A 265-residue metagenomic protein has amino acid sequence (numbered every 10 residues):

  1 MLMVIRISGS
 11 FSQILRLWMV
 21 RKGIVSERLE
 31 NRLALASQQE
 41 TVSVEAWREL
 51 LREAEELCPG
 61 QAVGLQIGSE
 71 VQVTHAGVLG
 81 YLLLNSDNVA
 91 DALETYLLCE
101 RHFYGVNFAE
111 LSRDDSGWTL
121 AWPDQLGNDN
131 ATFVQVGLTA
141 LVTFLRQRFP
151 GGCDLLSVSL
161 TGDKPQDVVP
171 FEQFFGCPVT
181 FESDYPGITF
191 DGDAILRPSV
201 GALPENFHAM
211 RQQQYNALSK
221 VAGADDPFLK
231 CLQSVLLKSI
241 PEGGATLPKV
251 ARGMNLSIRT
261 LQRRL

Functional and structural regions predicted by a protein language model:
M1-M3, L126, A217-V221: A ubiquitous short alpha-helical element
M1-W118, A140: N-terminal low-complexity or simple alpha-helical regulatory segments that function as activation/interaction modules
G9, Q13, A90, A131-T139 (+3 more regions): Short, well-ordered alpha-helical segments
K22, Q61, F103, R148 (+3 more regions): Solvent-exposed amphipathic alpha-helical surface segments
T74-A194: N-terminal regulatory/effector-sensing and dimerization cores that precede helix-turn-helix DNA-binding domains
P165-L265: Extended mid-to-C-terminal alpha-helical interaction segments
